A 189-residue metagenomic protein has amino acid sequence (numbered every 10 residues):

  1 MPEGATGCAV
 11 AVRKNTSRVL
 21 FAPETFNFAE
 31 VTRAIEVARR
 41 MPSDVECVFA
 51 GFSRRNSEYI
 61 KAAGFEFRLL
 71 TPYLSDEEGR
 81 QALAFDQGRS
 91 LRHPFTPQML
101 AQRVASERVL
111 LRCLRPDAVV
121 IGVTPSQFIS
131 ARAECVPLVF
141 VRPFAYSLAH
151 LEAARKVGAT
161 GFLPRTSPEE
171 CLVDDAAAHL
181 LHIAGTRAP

Functional and structural regions predicted by a protein language model:
P2-T16: Positively charged, low-complexity intrinsically disordered leader regions
T16-S17, T25, S43-M99: Conserved nucleotide-sugar phosphate-binding/catalytic loop shared by glycosyltransferases and other
S17, P116-D117, G158-T160: Conserved acidic residues
P23-I35: A short, glycine/small-residue-rich beta-strand->loop->alpha-helix junction that serves as a flexible
V37, Y59, I129-S130, A153: Hydrophobic/aromatic ligand-binding patch that stacks against planar heteroaromatic rings of cofactors or nucleotides
G51-S57, V123-S126, P164-E169: Short, polar loop motifs at secondary-structure junctions
F85-S126: Conserved nucleotide-sugar donor-binding subdomain of glycosyltransferases
E134-P189: Active-site-proximal region of nucleotide-activated glycan assembly enzymes, centered on histidine/acidic-rich loops
